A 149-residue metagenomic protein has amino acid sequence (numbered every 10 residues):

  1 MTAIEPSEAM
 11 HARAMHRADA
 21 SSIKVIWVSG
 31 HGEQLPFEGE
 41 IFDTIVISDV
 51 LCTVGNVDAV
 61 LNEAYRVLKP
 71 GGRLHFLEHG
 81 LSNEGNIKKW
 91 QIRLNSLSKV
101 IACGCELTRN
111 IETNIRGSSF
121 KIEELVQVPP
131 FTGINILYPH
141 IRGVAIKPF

Functional and structural regions predicted by a protein language model:
M1-Q34: Class I SAM-dependent methyltransferase SAM/SAH-binding core
E5-E8, N56, H79: Short beta->alpha hinge that forms the Motif I/post-I loop of the SAM-binding pocket
E33-I45: A short acidic, Gly/Pro-enriched loop at the edge of an enzyme's catalytic core that lines a small-molecule cofactor
D43-N56: A short SAM/SAH-binding and catalytic strip from SAM-dependent methyltransferases
D58-P70: A short glycine-rich, Lys/Arg-flanked "PGG" loop and its adjoining helix->strand segment in the class I
G72-H79: Conserved beta-strand signature within the Rossmann-like core of class I S-adenosyl-L-methionine
G104-S119: Short alpha-helix
F120, Q127-F149: Core SAM-dependent methyltransferase catalytic element
